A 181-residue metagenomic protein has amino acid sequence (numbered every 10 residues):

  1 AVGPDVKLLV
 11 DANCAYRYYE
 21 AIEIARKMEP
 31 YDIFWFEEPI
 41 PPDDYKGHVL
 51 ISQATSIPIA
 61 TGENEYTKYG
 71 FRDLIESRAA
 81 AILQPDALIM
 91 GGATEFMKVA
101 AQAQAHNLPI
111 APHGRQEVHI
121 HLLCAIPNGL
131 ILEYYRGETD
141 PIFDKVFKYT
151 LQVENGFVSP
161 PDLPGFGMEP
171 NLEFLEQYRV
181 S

Functional and structural regions predicted by a protein language model:
A1-H113: Catalytic core of soluble alpha/beta enzymes
H113-S181: Flexible C-terminal active-site loop/helix
